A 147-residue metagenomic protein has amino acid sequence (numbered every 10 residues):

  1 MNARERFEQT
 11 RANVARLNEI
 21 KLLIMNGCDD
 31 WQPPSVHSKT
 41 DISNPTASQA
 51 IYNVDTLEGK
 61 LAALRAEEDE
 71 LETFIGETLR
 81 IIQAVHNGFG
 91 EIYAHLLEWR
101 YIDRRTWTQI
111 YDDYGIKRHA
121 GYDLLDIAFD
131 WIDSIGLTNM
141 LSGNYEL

Functional and structural regions predicted by a protein language model:
M1-N2, T106, K117-A120: Alpha-helix capping and helix-coil boundary motifs
M1-V85, L137-L147: N-terminal interaction/assembly modules
I81, D103, W131, I135: Mid-sequence acidic-hydrophobic segments that form the walls of catalytic/ligand-binding cavities or oligomerization
N87-R105: Short amphipathic alpha helix immediately N-terminal
Q109-Y114: Short alpha-helical "recognition helix" segments of helix-turn-helix
K117, G121-G136: DNA major-groove recognition helices of helix-turn-helix
